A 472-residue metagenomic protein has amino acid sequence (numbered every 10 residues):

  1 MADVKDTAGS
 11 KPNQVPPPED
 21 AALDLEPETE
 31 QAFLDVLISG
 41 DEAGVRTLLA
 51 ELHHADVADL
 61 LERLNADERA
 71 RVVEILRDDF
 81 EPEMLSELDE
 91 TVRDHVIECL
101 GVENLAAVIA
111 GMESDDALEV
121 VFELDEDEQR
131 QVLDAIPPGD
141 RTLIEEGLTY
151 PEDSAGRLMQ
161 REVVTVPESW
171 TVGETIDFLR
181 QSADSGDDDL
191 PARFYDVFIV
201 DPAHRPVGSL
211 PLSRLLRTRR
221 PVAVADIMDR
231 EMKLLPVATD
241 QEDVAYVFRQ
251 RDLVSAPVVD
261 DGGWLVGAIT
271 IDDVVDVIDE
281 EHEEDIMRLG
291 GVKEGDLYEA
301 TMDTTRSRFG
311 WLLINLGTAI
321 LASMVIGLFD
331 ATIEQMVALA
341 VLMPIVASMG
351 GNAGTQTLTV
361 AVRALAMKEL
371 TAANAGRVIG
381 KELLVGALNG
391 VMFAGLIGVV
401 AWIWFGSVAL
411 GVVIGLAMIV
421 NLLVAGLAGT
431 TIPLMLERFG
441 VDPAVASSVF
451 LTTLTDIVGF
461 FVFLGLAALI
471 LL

Functional and structural regions predicted by a protein language model:
A2-G290: Hydrophobic packing positions in regular secondary-structure scaffolds
H54, W311-A319, L342, V346 (+15 more regions): Alpha-helical transmembrane segments in multi-pass membrane proteins
T142, D273-R306, T355-G380, L434-G440: Non-transmembrane, extramembrane segments of multi-pass ion/lipid transporters
G295-G317, A372-V391, G411, G415: Soluble-to-membrane junctions at the N-terminal ends of transmembrane alpha-helices in multi-pass ion-transporting
V325, A338-Q356: Hydrophobic, small-residue-rich transmembrane alpha-helices and their short perimembrane loops in multi-pass membrane
L328-M343, F405-L416: Membrane-water interface of transmembrane alpha-helices in multipass transporters/channels
D330-A331, A401-G406, G440-V441, A467 (+1 more regions): Short helix-capping/hinge motifs at transmembrane helix termini and TM-loop junctions
M435-T455: Interfacial loop-to-transmembrane junctions
